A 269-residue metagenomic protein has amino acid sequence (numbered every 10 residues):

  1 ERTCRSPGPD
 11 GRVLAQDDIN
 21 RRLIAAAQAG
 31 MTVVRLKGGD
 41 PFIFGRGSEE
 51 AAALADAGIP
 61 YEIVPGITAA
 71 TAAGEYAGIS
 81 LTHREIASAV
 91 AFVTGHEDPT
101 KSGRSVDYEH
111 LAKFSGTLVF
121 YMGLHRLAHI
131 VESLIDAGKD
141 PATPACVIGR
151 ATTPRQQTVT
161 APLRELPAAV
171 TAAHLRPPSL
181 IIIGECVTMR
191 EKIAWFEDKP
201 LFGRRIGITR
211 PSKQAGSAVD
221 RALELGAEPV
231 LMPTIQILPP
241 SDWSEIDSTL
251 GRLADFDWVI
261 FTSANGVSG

Functional and structural regions predicted by a protein language model:
E1, E49-A53, D107-H110, V131-K139 (+3 more regions): Short, solvent-exposed amphipathic alpha-helical segments in soluble enzyme and RNA/protein-processing domains
E1-I67, A72, P167, A172 (+3 more regions): Class I S-adenosyl-L-methionine
G30, S115, F202-R204: Phosphate-coordination loops involved in phosphoryl transfer and adenosine-cofactor binding
R35-K37, V93-T94, Y121-M122, I148-G149 (+3 more regions): Short beta-strand segments
G38-F114, Q157-T160: Class I SAM-dependent methyltransferase SAM-binding "motif I" and its flanking Rossmann-like core
A52-A53, I63, T68, A72 (+8 more regions): Acidic, glycine-enriched active-site microenvironments
T100-C146: Conserved anion/nucleotide-ligand pocket segment
T153-G269: Signature of uroporphyrinogen-III synthase
